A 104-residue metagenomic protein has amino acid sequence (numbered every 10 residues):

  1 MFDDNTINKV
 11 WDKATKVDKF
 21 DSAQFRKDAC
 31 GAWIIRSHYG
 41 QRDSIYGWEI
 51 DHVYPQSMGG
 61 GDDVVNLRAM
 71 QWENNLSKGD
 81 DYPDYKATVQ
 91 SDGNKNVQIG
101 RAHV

Functional and structural regions predicted by a protein language model:
F2-W48, Q71: Short cysteine-rich loop/turn motifs with clustered Cys
V17-K19, S57, K78-Y82: Substrate-binding/catalytic groove segments of enzymes that remodel or degrade extracellular structural polymers
I45-M58, D62-N74: Histidine-centered catalytic micro-motifs used for acid/base chemistry in nuclease and nucleotide-processing active
D63-N94: Short Cys/His-centered divalent metal-binding micro-motifs
A102-V104: Conserved small/polar residues in nucleotide/adenosyl-binding loops
